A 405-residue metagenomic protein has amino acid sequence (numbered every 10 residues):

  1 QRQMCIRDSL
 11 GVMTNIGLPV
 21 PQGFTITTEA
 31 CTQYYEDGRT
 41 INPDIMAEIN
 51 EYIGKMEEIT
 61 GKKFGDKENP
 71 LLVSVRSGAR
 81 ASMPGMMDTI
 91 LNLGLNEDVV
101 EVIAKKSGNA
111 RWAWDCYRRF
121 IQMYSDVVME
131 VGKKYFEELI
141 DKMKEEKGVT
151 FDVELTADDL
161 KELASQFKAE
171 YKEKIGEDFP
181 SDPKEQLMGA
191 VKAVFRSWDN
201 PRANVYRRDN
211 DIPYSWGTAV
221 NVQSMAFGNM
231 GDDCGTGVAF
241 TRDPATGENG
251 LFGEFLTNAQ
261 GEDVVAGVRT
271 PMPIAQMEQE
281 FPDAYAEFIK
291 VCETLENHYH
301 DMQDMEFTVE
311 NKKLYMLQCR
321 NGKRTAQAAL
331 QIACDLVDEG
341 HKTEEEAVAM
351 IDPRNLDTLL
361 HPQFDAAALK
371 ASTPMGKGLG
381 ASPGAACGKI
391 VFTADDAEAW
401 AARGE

Functional and structural regions predicted by a protein language model:
Q1-Q3, R7-N221, A366-G404: N-terminal beta-alpha lobe that positions the nucleotide/phosphoryl donor in ATP/NTP-coupled carboxylate activation
R7-L10, M87-Y124, M230-A286, C319-V348: Extended active-site and interfacial segments that coordinate phosphate-rich ligands in large catalytic machineries
N15-V20, P244-E248, E296-H300, E339-T343: Secondary-structure transition/capping motifs at alpha-helix termini and the adjoining loop/turn into the next element
F24-Y34, K134-E162, F255-T257, D301-A371: Terminal amphipathic helices with adjacent charged low-complexity linkers/tails
S77-A81, A226, T257: Glycine-rich beta-alpha junction loops
K172-D199, P273-V309: A long amphipathic alpha-helix within ATP-dependent nucleotide-binding catalytic cores
D211-I212, M230-G231, F240-T241, H298 (+2 more regions): Replace "in large, NTP-powered and nucleic-acid-processing enzymes" with "in large, NTP-powered factors and other
I212-A239: Structured beta-strand/loop patches that form or line metal/cofactor-binding pockets in enzymes
